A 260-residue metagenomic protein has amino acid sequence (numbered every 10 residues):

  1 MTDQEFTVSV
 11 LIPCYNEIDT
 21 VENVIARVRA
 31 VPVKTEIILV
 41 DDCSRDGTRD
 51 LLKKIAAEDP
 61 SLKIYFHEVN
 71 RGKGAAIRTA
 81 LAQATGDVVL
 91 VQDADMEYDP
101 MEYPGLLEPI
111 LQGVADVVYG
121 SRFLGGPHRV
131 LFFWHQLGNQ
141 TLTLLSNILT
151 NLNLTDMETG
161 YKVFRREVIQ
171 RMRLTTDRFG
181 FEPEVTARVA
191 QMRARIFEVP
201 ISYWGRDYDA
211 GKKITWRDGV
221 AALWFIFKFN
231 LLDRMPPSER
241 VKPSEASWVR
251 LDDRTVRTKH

Functional and structural regions predicted by a protein language model:
M1-E5, N151-L152, L174-H260: Hydrophobic helical membrane-anchoring modules
M1-R29: N-proximal low-complexity "stem/linker" segments adjacent to membrane-targeting elements
T7-S9, E36, E184: Cell-envelope/extracellular polymer assembly enzymes that use nucleotide-activated donors
D19-N23, D46-I55: Acidic helix N-cap motif at the loop->helix transition within catalytic regions of sugar-transfer enzymes
T35-I38, R49-Q83: Conserved donor nucleotide-binding strand/loop of the catalytic core
D41-D50, M96: A conserved acidic beta->alpha catalytic loop
H67-Q83, V88, P100-F179, R206-F227: Acceptor/aglycone-binding surface of glycosyltransferases and processive sugar-polymer synthases
